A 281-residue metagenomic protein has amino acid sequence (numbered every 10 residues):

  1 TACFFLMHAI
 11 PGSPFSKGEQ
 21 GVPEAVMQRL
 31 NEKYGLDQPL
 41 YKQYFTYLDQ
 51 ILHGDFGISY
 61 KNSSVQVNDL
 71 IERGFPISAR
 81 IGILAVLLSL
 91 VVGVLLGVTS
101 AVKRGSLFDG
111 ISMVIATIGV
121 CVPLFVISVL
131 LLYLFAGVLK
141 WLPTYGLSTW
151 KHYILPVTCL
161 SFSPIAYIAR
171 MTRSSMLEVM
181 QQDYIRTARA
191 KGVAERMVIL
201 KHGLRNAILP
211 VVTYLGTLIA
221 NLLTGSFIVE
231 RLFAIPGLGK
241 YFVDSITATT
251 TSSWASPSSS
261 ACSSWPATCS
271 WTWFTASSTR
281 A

Functional and structural regions predicted by a protein language model:
T1-F45, K61, A136-L155: Hydrophobic alpha-helical transmembrane segments of membrane transport/permease proteins and related membrane-embedded
A25, P39, Q43-Y47, I51 (+8 more regions): Generic alpha-helical secondary structure signal
D37-V94: An internal, D/E-rich "acidic patch" concept
F75-F108, L124, Y145-A281: Alpha-helical transmembrane segments of integral membrane proteins, especially multi-pass inner/plasma-membrane
G119-I127: A hydrophobic, multi-pass inner-membrane permease signature
V129-K140, R231-G237: Peri-membrane helix termini and adjoining interfacial loops of integral membrane proteins
